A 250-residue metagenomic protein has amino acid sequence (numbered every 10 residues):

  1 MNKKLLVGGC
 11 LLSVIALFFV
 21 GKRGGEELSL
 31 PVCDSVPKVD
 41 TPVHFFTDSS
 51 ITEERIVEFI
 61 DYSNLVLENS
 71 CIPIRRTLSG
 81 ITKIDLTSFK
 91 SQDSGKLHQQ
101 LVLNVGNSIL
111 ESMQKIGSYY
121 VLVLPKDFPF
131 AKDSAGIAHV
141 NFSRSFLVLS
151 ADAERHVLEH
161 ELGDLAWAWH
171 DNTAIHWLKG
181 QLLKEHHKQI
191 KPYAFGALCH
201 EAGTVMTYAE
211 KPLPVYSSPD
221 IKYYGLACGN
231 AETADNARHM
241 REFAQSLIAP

Functional and structural regions predicted by a protein language model:
M1-K4: Positively charged n-region of N-terminal signal peptides that target proteins for export
V7-G8, A237: Intrinsically disordered and other compositionally biased segments
G8-F18: Hydrophobic membrane-insertion alpha-helices, especially the h-region of bacterial N-terminal signal peptides
V20-E27: Hydrophobic single-pass membrane-insertion segments
L28-P250: Extracellular (secreted or membrane-anchored) zinc-dependent metallopeptidases, primarily metzincins but also closely
